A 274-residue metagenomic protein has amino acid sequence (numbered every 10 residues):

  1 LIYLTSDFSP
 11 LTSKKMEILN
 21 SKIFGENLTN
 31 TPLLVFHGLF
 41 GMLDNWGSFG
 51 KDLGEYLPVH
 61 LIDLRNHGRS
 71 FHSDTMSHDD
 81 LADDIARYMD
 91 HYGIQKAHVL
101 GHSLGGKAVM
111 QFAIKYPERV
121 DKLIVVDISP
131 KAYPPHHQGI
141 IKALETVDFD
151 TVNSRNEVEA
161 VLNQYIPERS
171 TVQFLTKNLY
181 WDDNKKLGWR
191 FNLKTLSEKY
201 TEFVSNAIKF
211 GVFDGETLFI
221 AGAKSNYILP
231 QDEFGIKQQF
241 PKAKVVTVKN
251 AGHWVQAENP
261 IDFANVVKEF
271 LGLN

Functional and structural regions predicted by a protein language model:
L1-L34, G54-L57, I94-Q95, T201 (+2 more regions): Alpha/beta-hydrolase fold catalytic core
K22-F24, S48-G54, H60-L104, N265-K268: Active-site loop/oxyanion-hole signature of alpha/beta-hydrolase fold enzymes
G38-G41, S103: Active-site glycine-rich loops that stabilize anionic/oxyanionic intermediates across multiple enzyme folds
F40-S48: Serine-hydrolase catalytic-loop signature spanning alpha/beta hydrolases and amidase-signature enzymes
Q111-I114, D121-N153: Flexible "cap/lid" loop of the alpha/beta hydrolase fold
P135, D150-V204: Conserved alpha/beta-hydrolase catalytic His-Asp/Glu region
N184-Q239, K244-T247: Conserved serine/cysteine hydrolase catalytic core
A243-N274: Catalytic active-site module of serine/aspartate enzymes centered on a nucleophile-bearing elbow/loop
